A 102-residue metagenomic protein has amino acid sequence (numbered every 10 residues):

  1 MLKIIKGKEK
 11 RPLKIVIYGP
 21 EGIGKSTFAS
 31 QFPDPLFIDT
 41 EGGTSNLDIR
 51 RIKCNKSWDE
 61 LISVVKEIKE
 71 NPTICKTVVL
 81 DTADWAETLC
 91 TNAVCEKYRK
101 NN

Functional and structural regions predicted by a protein language model:
L2-N92: Conserved P-loop
C90-N102: A solvent-exposed, charged loop/short amphipathic helix patch at secondary-structure junctions
